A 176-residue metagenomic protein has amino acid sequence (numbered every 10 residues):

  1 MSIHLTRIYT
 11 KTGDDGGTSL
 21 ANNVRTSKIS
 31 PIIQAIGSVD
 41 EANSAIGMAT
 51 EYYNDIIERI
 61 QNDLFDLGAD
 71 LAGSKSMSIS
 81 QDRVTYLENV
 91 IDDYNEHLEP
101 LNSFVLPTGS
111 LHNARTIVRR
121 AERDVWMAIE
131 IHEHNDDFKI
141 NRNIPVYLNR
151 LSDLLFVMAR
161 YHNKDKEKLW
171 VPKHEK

Functional and structural regions predicted by a protein language model:
M1-K176: Phosphate/pyrophosphate-binding loop motifs in nucleotide- or prenyl diphosphate-using proteins
